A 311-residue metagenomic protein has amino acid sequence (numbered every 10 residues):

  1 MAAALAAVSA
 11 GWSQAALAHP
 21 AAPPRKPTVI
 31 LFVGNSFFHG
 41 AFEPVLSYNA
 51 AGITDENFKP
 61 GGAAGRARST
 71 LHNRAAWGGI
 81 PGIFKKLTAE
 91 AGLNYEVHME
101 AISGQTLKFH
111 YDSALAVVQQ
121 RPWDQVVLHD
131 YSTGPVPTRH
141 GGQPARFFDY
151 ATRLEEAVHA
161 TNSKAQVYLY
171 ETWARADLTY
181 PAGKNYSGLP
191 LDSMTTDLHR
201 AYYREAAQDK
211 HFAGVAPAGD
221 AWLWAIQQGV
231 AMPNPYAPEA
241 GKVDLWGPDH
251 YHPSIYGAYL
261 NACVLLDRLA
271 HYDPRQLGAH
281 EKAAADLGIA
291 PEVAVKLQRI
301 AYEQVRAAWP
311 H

Functional and structural regions predicted by a protein language model:
M1-A3: N-terminal export leaders
V8-A15: C-terminal segment of classical bacterial N-terminal signal peptides
P23-K26, G214, P235-H311: Conserved catalytic region of serine esterases and O-acyltransferases that act on ester linkages in lipids
F32, A75, G79-K86, G142 (+9 more regions): Extracytoplasmic/secreted proteins, especially bacterial periplasmic and envelope-associated proteins
G34-H39: Short polar catalytic/cofactor-binding loops
G40, I53-A151, H159: Conserved SGNH/GDSL esterase-like catalytic core that processes O-acyl groups on lipids and polysaccharides
L115-I255, D267: Alpha-helical cap/lid subdomain in secreted, periplasmic, or secretory-pathway luminal O-acyl-processing enzymes
